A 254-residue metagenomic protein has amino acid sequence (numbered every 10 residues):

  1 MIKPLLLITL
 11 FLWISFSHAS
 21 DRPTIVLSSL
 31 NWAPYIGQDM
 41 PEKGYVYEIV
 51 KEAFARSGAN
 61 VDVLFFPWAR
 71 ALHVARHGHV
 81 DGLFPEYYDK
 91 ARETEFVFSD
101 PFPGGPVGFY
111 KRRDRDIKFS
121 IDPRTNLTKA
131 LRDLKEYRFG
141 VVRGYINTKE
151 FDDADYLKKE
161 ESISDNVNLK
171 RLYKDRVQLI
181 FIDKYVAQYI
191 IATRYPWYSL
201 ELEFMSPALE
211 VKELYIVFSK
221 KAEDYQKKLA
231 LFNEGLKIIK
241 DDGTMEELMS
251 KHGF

Functional and structural regions predicted by a protein language model:
S20-E95, K251-H252: Extracytoplasmic small-molecule ligand-binding "clamshell" domains of the periplasmic binding protein/Venus flytrap
D21-I36, R124-G144: Short loop->beta-strand "edge-of-pocket" segments that line small-molecule binding or catalytic clefts across diverse
S29-N31, G105-G108, P196-N233, F254: Periplasmic-binding protein-like
Y47-R56, R115-T125, V217-L248: Extended ligand-binding regions for polar small-molecule ligands
K51, L64-D133, M205-L209: Acidic, polar ligand-binding/catalytic clefts
L64, A69-D81, V97, A130 (+3 more regions): Short helices/loops that flank or line small-molecule/ion binding pockets
E86-T94, Q178-E201, S206-E210: A ligand-binding cleft/hinge motif common to bilobed small-molecule-binding domains
V142-D155, S199-L200, N233-F254: Ligand-binding clefts/hinges and TM-proximal coupling segments of bilobed small-molecule sensing domains
